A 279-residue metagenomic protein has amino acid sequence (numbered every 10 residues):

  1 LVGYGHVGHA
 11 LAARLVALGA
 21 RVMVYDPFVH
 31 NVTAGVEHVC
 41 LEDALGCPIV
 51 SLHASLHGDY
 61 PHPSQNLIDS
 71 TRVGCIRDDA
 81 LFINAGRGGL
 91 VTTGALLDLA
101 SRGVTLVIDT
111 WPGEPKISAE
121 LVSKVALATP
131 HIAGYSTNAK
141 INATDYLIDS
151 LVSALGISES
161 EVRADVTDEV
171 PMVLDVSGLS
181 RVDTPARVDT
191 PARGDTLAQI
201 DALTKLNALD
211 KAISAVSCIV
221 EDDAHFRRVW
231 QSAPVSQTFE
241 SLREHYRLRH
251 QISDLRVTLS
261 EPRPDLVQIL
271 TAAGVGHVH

Functional and structural regions predicted by a protein language model:
L1-V16: Glycine-rich adenosine-cofactor-binding loop
A17-A34: NAD(P)-binding Rossmann-fold cofactor-contacting core
V22, V50, A126-A128: Short, well-ordered beta-strand core segments
V29-A119: Rossmann-like adenosine-cofactor binding region
D79-F82, G86-T184, D195-L266, A273-V278: Rossmann-like dinucleotide-binding domain for NAD(H)/NADP(H)
A186-D189: Charged low-complexity "KEKE/polyampholyte" interaction tracts
